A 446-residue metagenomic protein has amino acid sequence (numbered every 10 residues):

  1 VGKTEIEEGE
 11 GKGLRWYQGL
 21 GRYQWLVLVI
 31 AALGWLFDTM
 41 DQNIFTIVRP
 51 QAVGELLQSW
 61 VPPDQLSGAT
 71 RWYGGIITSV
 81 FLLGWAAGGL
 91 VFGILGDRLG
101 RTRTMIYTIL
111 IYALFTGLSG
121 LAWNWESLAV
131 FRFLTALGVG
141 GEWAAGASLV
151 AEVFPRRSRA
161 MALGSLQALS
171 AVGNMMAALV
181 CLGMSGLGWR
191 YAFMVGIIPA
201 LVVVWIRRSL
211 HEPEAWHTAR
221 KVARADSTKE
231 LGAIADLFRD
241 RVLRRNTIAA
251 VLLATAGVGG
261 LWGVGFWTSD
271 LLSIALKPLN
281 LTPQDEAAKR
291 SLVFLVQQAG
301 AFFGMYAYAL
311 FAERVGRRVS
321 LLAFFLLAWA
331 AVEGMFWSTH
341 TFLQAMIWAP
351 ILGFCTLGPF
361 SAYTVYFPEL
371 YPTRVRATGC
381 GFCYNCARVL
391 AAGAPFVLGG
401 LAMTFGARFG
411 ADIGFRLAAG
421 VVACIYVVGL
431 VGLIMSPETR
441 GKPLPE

Functional and structural regions predicted by a protein language model:
V1-E446: Transmembrane-helix signature of 12-pass secondary carriers
